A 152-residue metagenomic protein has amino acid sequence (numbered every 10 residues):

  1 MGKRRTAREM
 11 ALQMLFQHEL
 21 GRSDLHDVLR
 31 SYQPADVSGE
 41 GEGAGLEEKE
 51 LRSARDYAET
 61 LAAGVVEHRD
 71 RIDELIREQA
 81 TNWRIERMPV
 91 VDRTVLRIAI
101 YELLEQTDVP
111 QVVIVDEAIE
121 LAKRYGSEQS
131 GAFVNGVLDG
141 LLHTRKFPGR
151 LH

Functional and structural regions predicted by a protein language model:
M1-H152: N-terminal interaction/assembly modules
